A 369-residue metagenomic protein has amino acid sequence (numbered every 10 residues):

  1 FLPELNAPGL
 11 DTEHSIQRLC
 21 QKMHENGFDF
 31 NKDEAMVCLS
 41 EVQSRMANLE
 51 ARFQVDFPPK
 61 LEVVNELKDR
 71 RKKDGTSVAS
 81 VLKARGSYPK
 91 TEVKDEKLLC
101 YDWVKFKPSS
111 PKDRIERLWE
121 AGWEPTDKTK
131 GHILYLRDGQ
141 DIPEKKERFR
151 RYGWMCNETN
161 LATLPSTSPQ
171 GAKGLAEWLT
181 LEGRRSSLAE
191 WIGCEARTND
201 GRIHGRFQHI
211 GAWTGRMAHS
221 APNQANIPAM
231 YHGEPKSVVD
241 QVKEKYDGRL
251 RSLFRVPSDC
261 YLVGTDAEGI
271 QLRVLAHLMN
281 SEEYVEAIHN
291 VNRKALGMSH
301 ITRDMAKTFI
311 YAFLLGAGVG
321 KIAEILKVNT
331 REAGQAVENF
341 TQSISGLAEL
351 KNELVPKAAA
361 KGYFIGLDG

Functional and structural regions predicted by a protein language model:
F1-Y246, D259-Y261, E268-Q271, V319 (+3 more regions): Conserved "right-hand" nucleotidyltransferase catalytic core of DNA-directed polymerases
E13-I16, T302-K307: Short, leucine-enriched amphipathic alpha-helices that occur as contiguous helical runs
K22, D304-L315: Short, amphipathic alpha-helical "recognition" segments used to contact nucleic acids or chromatin
K60, S281-V285, M298-R303, V328-A333: Secondary-structure transition/capping motifs at alpha-helix termini and the adjoining loop/turn into the next element
R255: Substrate/ligand-engaging "lid" and interaction regions
L262, Q271-S299: Metal-dependent catalytic core segments for phosphate chemistry
A323: The alpha-helix within a helix-turn-helix
